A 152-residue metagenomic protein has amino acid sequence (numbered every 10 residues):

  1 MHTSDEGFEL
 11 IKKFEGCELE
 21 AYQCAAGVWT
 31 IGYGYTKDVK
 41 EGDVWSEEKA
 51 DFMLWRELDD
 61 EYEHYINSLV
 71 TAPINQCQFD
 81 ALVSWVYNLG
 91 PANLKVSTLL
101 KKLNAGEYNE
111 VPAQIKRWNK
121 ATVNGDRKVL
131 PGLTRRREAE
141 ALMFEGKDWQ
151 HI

Functional and structural regions predicted by a protein language model:
M1-V28, Y35-E63, T71-P73, A92-I152: Long, amphipathic alpha-helical surface segments
I11, Q78-V86, Q114-I115: Short alpha-helical scaffolding segments that buttress acidic/His motifs in well-ordered protein cores
G27-V28, Y33, F79, V83: Small-residue-enriched, tightly packed secondary-structure blocks
